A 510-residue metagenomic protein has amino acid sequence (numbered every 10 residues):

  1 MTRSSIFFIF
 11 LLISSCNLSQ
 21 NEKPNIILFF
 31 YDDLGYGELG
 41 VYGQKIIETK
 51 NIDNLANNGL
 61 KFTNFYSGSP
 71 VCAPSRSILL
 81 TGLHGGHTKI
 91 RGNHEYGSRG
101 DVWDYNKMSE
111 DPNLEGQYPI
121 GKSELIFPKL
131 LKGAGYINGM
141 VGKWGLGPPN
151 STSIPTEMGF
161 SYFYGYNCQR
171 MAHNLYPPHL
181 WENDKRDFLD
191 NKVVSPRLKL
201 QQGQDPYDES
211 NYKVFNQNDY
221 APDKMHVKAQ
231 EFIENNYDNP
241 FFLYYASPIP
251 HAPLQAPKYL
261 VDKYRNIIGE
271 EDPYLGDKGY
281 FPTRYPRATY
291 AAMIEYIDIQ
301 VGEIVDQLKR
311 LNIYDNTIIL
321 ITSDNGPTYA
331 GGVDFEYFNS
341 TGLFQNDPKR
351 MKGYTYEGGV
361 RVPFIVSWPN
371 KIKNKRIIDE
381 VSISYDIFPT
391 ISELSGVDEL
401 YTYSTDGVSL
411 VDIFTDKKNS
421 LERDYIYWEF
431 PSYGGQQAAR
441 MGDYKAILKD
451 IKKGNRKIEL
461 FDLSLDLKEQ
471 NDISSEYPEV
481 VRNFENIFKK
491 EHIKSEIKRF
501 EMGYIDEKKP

Functional and structural regions predicted by a protein language model:
M1-S5, L114: Positively charged n-region of N-terminal signal peptides that target proteins for export
S4-S14: Sec-dependent N-terminal signal peptides
L12-K23: Bacterial Sec-dependent signal peptides at the C-terminal "C-region" and cleavage site
E22-I27, N58-T63, G133-G139, M158-S161 (+4 more regions): Loop/turn elements at helix/coil->beta-strand transitions in domains of secreted/extracellular proteins
Y31-I47, N54, T63, R91-G97 (+9 more regions): Active-site-proximal cap/lid insertion segments
Y36-I126, L130-Y136, N150, A172 (+2 more regions): Active-site segment of extracytoplasmic enzymes that catalyze sulfate/phosphate-ester chemistry
G68, Q117-I120, F335, K352-E357 (+3 more regions): Short Gly/Pro-enriched turn/cap motifs at secondary-structure boundaries
P128, F232, G435-R440, K445-D450: Short, surface-exposed beta-strand/loop micro-motifs that present aromatic residues
